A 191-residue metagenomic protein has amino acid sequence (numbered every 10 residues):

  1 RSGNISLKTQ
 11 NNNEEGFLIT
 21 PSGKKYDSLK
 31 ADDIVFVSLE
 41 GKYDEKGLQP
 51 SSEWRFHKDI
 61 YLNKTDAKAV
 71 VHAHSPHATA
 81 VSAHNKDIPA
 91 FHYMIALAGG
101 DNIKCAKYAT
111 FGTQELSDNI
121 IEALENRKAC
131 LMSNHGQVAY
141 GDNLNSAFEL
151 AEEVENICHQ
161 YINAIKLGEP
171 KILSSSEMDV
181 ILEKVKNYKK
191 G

Functional and structural regions predicted by a protein language model:
R1-G191: Glycine-rich flexible loops
